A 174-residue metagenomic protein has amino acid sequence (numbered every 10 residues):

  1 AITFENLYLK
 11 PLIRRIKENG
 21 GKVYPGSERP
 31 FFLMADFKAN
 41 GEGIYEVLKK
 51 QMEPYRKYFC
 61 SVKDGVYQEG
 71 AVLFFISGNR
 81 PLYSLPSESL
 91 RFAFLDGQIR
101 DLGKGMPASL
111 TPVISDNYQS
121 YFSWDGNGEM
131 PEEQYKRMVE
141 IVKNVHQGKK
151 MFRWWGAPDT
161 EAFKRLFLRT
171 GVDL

Functional and structural regions predicted by a protein language model:
I2-L174: Catalytic cores of phosphodiester-bond hydrolases, prominently lipid phosphodiesterases
